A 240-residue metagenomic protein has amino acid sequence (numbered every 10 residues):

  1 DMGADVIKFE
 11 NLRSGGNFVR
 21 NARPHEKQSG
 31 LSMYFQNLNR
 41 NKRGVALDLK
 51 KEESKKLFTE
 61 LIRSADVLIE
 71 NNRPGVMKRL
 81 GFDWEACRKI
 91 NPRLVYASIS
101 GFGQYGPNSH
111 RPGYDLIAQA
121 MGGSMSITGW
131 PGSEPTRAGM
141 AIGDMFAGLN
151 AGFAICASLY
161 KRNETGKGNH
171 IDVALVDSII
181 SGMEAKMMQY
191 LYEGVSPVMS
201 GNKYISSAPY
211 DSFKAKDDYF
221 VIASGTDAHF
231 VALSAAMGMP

Functional and structural regions predicted by a protein language model:
D1-E164: N-terminal helix-loop segment corresponding to the beta1-alpha1 unit of nucleotide/adenylate-binding folds
M121-P240: Acidic, glycine-rich segments within the central catalytic cores of soluble metabolic enzymes that bind/position
